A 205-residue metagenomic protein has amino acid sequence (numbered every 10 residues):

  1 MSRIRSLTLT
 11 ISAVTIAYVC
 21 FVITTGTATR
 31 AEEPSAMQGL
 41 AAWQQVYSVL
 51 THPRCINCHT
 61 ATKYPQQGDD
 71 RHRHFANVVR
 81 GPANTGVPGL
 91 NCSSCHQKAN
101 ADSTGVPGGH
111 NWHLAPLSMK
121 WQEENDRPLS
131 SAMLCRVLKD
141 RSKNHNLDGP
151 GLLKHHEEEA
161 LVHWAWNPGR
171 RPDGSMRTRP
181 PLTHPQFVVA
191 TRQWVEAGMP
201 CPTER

Functional and structural regions predicted by a protein language model:
S2-A41, P53-I56, A61-Q66, V188-R205: Post-cleavage N-terminal segment of exported redox proteins
G26, P34-S35, R71, N167 (+1 more regions): Alpha-helical context
A31-V49, P65, D69-N84: Electrostatic cytochrome c docking/interface patches
Q44, P53, N100, V106-R205: C-type cytochrome heme-c attachment and multiheme electron-transfer modules
S48-T51, T85-P88, P128: Residue-level signal for mature regions of secreted extracellular proteins and peptides
P53-T62, G89-A99: The canonical Cys-X-X-Cys-His
H59-T60, Q67-R71, S103-G108: Short, solvent-exposed loop/turn and secondary-structure capping segments
V87-L90, Q186: Generic alpha-helix structural propensity
